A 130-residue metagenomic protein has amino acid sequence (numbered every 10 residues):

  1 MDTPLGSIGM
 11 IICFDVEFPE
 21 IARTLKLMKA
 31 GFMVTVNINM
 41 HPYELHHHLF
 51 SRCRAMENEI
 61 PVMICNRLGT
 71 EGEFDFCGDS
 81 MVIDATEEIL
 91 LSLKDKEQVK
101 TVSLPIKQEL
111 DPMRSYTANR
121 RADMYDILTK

Functional and structural regions predicted by a protein language model:
M1-N58, M63-I64: Active-site beta-loop-alpha substructure in enzyme catalytic cores, prototypically the cysteine-centered nucleophile
R67-K130: C-terminal beta-strand edge segments of enzyme domains
